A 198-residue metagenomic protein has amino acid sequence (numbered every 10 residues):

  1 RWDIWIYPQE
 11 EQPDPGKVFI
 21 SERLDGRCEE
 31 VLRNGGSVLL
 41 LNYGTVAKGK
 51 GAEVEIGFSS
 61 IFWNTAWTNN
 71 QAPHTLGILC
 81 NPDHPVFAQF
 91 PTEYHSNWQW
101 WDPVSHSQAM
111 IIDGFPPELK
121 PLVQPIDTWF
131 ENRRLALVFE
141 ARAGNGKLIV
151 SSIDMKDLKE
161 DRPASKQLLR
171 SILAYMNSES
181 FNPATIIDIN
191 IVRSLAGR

Functional and structural regions predicted by a protein language model:
R1-Q12: Short beta-strand elements
I4, I172, L195: Accessory carbohydrate-binding/adhesion or oligomerization-edge regions at the termini of glycan-active proteins
Y7-P8, L24-G26, A136: A generic local structural motif
E10-P13, N177-T185: Short, charged low-complexity linker/loop segments at the C-terminal edge of domains
P15-N64, R142-G146, S151, I172-Y175: Short alpha-beta junction capping motif
V18-S21, Q167-L168, I187-I189: Short intrinsically disordered coil segments
G44-G49, N64-P163, S180-R198: Catalytic beta-strand/loop cores that center a nucleophilic Ser/Cys/Thr and support acyl-enzyme chemistry
A164-N177: Short amphipathic C-terminal alpha-helix that caps PH/PH-like domains
